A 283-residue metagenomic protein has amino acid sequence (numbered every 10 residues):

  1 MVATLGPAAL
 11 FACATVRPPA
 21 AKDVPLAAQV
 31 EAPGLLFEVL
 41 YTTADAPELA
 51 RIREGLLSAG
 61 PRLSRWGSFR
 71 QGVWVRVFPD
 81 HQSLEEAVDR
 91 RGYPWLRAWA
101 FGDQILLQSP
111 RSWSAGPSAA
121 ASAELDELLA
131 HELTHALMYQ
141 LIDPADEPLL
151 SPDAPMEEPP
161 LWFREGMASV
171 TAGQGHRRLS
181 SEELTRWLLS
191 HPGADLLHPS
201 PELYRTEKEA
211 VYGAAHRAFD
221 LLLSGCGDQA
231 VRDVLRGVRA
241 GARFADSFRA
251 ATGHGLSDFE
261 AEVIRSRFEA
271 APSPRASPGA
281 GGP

Functional and structural regions predicted by a protein language model:
M1-A32, A50, E269-P283: N-terminal low-structure segments adjacent to metalloprotease catalytic domains across cellular compartments
L5, P25-A32, L36, L188 (+2 more regions): N-proximal short alpha-helices
A9-T15, R76-E86, W113-S122, F163-Q174 (+2 more regions): Short charge-dense sequence patches
K22-P152, P160, R243-S247: Juxtacatalytic substrate-recognition/specificity segment
A100-G102, E124, L128, I142-P283: Acidic/His/Gly-enriched intrinsically disordered linker/tail segments that often contain short helix/coil "MoRF-like"
